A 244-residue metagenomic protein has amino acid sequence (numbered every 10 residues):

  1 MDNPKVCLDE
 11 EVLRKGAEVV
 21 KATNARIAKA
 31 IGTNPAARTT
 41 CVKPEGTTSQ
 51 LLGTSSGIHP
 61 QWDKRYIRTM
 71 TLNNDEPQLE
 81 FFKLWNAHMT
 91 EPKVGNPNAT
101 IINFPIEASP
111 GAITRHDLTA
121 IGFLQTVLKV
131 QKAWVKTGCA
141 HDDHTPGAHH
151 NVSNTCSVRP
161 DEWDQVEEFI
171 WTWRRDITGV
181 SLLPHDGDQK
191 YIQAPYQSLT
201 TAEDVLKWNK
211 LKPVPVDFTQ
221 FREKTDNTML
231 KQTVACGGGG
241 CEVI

Functional and structural regions predicted by a protein language model:
M1-D2, P35-K64, G240-V243: Conserved phosphate/anionic-ligand binding catalytic regions in large, soluble enzymes, centered on
M1-K43: Internal maturation/activation junctions in enzymes
R26, T40, L51, Q232-T233: N-terminal hydrophobic or amphipathic segments with adjacent small-residue motifs that include Sec signal peptides
I31-N34, C41-K43, G147-A148, R174 (+1 more regions): Solvent-exposed alpha-helices and their adjacent loops that cap or buttress functional pockets in soluble metabolic
P44, L51-L230: Catalytic alpha/beta core of large soluble enzyme barrels
N227-I244: Short acidic, low-complexity intrinsically disordered linear motifs used for protein-protein interactions
